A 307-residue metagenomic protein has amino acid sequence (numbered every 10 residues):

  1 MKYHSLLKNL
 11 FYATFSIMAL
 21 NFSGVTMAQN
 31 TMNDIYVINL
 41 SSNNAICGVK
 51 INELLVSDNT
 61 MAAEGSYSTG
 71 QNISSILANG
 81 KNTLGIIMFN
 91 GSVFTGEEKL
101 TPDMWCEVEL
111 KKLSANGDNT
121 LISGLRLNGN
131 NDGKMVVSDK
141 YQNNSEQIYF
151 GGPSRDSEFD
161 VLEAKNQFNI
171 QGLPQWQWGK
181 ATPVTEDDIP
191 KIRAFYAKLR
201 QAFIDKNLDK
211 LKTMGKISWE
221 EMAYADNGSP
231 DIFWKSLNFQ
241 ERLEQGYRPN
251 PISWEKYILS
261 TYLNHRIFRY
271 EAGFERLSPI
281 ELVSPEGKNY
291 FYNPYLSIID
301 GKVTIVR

Functional and structural regions predicted by a protein language model:
K2-T14: Bacterial N-terminal signal peptides that target proteins for export
T26-N30: Boundary at the C-terminal end of the N-terminal hydrophobic targeting segment
T31-V37, S41-E107: Beta-strand-rich ligand-recognition modules
A45-V49, A115-T120, N289-Y290, K302-T304: Short, surface-exposed beta-strand/loop "edge" segments at domain boundaries and coil↔beta transitions
F94-K134: Exposed low-complexity, polar/acidic, P/S/T/G-rich flexible segments that act as propeptides, protease-susceptible
L125-R307: Activation corresponds to long, low-complexity, non-globular regions
